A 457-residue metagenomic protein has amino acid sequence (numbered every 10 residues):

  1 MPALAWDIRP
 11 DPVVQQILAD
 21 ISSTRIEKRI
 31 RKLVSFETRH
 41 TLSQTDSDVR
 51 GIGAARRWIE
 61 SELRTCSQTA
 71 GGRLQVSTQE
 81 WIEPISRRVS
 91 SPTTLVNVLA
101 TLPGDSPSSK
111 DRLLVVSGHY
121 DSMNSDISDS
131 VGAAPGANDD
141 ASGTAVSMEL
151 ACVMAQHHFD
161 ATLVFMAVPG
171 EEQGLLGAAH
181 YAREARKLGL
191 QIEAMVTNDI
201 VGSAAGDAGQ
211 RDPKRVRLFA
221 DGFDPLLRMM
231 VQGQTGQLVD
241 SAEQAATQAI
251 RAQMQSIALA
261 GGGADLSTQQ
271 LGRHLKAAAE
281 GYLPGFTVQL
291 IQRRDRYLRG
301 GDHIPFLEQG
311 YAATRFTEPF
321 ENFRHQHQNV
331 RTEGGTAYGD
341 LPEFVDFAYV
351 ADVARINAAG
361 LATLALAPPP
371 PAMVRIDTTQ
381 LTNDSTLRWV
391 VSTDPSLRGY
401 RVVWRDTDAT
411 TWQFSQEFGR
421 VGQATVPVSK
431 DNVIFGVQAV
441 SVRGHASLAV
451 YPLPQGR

Functional and structural regions predicted by a protein language model:
I17, R25-P103: A non-catalytic alpha/beta surface segment that caps or lines the substrate-entry region of metallo-dependent hydrolase
V34, S203-R217, I291-P368: Active-site-adjacent mobile loop/cap segments within catalytic or ligand-binding domains
A100, V116-S117, D121-L175, N357: Alpha-helical metal-binding/catalytic segments enriched in His/Glu/Asp
V168-I304, Q309, A313: Metal-dependent peptidase/peptidase-like ectodomains
N383-S396: Conserved aromatic anchor
Y400-V402: Short beta-strand elements bearing conserved aromatic residues within extracellular beta-rich modules
F414-R420: Short beta-strand segments within Ig-like beta-sandwich modules, predominantly Fibronectin type-III
T425-S447: Beta-strand-rich modules
